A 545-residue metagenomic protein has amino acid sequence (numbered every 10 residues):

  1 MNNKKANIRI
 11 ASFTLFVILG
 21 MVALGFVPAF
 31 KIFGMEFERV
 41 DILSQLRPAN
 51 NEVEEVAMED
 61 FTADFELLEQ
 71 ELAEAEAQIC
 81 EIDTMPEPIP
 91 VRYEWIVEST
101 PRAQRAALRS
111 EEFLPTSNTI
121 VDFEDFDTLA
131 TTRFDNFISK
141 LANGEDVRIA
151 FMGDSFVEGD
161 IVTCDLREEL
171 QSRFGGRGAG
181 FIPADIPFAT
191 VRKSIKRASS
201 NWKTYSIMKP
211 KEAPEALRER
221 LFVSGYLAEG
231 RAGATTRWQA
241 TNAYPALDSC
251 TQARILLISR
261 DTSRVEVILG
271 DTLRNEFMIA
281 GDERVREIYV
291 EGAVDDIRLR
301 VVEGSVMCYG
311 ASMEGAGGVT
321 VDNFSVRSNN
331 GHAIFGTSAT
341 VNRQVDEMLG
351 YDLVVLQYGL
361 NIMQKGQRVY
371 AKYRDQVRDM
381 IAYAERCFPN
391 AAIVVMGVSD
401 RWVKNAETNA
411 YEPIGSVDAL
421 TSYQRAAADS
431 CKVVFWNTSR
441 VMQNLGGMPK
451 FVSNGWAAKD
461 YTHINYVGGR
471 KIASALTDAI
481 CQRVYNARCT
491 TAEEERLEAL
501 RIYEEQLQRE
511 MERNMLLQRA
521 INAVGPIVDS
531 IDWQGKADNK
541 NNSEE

Functional and structural regions predicted by a protein language model:
A11-A29, A142: Hydrophobic membrane-insertion alpha-helices, especially the h-region of bacterial N-terminal signal peptides
F30-P101: Juxtamembrane proline-rich low-complexity "stalk" or linker regions positioned immediately after a signal peptide
I32-F33, A339, R401-L516, D532 (+1 more regions): Catalytic His-Asp segment of secreted/periplasmic serine-dependent ester chemistry enzymes
F126-L141, I334-E347, D375-Y383, D418: Alpha-helical scaffolding within the catalytic cores of extracellular/periplasmic polymer-degrading hydrolases
R148, E158-T262, V267-L269, I279-D375 (+1 more regions): Conserved SGNH/GDSL esterase-like catalytic core that processes O-acyl groups on lipids and polysaccharides
I149-G153: Short hydrophobic beta-strand that contains or immediately precedes a catalytic carboxylate
G350-M363, A371-I381, V394-F435: Conserved N-terminal glycine/acidic-rich loop preference
